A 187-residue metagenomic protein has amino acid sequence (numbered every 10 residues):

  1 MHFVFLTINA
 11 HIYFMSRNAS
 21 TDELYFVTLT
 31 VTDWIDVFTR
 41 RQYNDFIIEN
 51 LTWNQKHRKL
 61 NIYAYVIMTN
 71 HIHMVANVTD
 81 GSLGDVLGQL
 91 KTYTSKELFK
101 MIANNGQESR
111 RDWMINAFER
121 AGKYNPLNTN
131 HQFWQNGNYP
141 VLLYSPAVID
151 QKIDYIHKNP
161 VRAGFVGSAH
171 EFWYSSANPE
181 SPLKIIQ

Functional and structural regions predicted by a protein language model:
M1-Q187: Short catalytic/metal-binding and nucleic-acid-binding patches
